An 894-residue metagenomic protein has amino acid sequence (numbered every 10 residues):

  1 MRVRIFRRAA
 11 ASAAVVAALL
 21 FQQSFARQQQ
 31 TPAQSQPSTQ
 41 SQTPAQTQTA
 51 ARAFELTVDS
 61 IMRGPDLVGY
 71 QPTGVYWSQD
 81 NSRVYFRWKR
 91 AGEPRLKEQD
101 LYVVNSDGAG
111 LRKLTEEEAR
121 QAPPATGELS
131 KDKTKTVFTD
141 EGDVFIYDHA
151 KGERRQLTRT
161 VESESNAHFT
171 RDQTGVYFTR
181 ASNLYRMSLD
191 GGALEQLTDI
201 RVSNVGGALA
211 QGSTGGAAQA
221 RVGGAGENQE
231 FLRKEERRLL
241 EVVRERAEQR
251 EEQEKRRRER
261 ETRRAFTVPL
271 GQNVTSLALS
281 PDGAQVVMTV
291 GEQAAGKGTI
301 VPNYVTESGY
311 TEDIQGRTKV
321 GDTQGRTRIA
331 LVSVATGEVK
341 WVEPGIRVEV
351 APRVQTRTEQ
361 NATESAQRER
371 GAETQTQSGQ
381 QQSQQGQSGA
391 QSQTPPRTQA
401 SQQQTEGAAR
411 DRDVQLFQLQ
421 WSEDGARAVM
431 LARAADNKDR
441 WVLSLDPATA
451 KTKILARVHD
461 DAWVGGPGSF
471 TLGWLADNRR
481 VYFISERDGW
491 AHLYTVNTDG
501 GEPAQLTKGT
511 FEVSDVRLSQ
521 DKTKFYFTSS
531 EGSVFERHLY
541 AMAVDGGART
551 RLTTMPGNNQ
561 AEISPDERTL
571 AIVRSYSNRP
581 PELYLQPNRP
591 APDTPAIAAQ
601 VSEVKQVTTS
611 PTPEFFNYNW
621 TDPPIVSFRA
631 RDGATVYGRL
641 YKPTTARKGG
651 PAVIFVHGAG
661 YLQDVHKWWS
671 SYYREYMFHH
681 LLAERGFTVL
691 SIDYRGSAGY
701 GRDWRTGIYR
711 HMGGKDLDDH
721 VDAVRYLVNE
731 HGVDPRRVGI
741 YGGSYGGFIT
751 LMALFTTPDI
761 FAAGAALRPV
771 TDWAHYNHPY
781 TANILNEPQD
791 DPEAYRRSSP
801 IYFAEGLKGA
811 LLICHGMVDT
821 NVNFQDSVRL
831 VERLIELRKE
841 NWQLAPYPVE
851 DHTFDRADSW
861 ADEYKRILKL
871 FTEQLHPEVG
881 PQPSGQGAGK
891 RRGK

Functional and structural regions predicted by a protein language model:
M1-A13: Bacterial N-terminal signal peptides that target proteins for export
F6-R7, F21-Q22, D718: Residue-level micro-sites within transmembrane alpha helices that shape and flank functional polar/acidic positions
R8, L19, A861-Y864: Short glycine/proline-enriched turn or capping motifs at secondary-structure junctions
A10-A11, V16-Q560, R568-T569, S575-P581 (+4 more regions): Beta-propeller folds
P344, G425, K522, R551-T554 (+1 more regions): Serine-hydrolase catalytic core recognition
